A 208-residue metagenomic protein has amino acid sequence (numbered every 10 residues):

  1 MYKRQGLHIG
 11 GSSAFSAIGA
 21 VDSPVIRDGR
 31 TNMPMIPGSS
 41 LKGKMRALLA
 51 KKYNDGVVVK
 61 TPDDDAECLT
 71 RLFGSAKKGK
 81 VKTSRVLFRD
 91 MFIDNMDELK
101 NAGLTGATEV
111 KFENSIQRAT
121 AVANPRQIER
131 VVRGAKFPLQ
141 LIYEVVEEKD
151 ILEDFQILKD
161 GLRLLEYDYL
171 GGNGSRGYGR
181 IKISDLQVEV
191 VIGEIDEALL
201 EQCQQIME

Functional and structural regions predicted by a protein language model:
K3-I116, T120-E208: RNA-binding basic/glycine-rich loop and surface signature characteristic of RAMP-family CRISPR effectors
